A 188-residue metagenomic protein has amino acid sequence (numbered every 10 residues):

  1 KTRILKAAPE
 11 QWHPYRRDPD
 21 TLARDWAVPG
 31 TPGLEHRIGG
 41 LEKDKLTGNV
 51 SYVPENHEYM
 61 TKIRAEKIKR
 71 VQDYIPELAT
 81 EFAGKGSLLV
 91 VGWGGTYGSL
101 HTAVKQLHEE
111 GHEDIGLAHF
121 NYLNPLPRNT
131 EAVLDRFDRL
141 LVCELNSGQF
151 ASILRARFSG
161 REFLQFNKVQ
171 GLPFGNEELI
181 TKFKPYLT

Functional and structural regions predicted by a protein language model:
K1-T188: Flexible, low-complexity linker and terminal segments
